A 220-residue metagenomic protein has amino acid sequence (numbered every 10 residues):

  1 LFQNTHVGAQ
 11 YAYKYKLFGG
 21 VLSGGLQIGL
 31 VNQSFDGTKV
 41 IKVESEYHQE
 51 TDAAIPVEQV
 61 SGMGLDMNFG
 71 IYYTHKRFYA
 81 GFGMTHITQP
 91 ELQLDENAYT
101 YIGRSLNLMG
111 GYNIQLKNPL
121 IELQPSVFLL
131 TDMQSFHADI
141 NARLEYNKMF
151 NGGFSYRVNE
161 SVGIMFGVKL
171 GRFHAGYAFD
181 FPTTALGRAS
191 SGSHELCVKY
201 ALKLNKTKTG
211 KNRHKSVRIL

Functional and structural regions predicted by a protein language model:
L1-L220: Subset of outer-membrane beta-barrel
